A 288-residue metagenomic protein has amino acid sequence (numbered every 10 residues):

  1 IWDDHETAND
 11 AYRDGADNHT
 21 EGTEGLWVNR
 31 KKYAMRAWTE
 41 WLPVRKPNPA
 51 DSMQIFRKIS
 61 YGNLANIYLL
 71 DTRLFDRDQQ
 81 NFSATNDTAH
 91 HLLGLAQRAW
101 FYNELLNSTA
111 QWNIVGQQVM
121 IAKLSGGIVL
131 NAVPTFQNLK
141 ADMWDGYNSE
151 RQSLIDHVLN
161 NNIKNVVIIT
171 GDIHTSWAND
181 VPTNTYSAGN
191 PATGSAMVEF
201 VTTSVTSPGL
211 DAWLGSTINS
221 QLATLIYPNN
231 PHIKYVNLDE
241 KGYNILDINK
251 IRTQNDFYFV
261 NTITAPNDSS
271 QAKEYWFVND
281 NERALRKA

Functional and structural regions predicted by a protein language model:
I1-A288: Metal-dependent phosphoester/phosphodiester hydrolase catalytic core
